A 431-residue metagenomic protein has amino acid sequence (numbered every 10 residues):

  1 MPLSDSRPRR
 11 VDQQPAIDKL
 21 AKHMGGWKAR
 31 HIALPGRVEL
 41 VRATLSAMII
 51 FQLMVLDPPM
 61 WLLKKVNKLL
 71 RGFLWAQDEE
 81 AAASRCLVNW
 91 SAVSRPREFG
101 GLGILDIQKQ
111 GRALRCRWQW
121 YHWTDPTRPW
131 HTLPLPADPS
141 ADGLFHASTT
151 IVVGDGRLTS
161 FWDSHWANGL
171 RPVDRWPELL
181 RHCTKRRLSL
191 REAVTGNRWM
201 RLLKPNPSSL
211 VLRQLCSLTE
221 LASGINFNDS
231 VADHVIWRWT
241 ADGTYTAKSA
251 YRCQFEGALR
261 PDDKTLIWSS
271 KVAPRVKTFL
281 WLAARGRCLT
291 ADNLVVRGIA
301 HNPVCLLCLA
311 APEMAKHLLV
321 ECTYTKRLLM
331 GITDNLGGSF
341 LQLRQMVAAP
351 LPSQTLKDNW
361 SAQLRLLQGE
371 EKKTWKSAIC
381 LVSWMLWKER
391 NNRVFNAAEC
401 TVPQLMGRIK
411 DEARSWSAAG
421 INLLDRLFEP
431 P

Functional and structural regions predicted by a protein language model:
M1-P431: A helix-boundary/hinge signal
